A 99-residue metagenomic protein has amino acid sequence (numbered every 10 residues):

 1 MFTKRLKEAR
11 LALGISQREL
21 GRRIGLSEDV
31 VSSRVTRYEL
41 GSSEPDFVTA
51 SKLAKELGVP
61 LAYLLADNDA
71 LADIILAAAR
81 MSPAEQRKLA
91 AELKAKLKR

Functional and structural regions predicted by a protein language model:
M1-A12: A short, Lys/Arg-rich alpha-helix, primarily the initiator
G14-R37, K52, E56: Short alpha-helical DNA-recognition segment
S27-E28, Y38-S42, N68-L71: The DNA-recognition helices of helix-turn-helix-type DNA-binding domains
S42, D46-Y63: DNA major-groove recognition helix of helix-turn-helix/homeodomain DNA-binding modules
D69-R99: Interfacial/linker helices and their anchor residues that mediate assembly or domain coupling
